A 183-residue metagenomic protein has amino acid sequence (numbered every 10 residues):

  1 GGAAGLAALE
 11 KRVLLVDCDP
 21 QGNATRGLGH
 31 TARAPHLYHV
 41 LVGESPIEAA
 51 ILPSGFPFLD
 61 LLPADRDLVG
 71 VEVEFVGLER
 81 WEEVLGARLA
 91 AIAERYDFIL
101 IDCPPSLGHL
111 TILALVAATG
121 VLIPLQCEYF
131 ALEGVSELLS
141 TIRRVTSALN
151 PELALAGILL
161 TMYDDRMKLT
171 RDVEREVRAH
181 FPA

Functional and structural regions predicted by a protein language model:
G1-A183: P-loop NTP-binding core
